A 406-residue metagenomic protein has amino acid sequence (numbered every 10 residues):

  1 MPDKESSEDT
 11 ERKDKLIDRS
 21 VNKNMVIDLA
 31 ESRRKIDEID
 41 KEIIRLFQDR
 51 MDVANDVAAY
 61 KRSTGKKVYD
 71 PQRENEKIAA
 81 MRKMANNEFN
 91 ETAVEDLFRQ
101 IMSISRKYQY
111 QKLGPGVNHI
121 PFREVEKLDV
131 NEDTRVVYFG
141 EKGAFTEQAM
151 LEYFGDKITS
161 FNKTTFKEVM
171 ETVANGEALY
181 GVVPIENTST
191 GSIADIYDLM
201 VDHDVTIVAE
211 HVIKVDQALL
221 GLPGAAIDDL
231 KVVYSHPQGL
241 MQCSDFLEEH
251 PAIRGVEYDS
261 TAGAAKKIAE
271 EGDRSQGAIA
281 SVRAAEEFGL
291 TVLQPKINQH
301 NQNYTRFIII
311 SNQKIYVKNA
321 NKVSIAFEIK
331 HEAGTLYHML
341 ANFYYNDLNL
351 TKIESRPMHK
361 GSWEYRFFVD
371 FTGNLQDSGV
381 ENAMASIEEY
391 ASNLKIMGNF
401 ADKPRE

Functional and structural regions predicted by a protein language model:
P2-E406: Domain-level signature for soluble enzymes in the chorismate/prephenate branch of the shikimate pathway
